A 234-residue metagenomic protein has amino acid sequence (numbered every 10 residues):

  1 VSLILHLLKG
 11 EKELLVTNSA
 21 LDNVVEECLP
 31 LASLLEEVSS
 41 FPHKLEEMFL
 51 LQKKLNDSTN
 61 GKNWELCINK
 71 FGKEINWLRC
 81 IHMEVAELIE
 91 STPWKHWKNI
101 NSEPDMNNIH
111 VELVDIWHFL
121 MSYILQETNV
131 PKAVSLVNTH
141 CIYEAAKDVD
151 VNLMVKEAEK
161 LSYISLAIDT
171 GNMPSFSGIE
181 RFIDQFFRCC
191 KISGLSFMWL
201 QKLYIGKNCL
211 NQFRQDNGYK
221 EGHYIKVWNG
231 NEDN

Functional and structural regions predicted by a protein language model:
L3-N234: Flexible "arm" and connector segments at domain edges
